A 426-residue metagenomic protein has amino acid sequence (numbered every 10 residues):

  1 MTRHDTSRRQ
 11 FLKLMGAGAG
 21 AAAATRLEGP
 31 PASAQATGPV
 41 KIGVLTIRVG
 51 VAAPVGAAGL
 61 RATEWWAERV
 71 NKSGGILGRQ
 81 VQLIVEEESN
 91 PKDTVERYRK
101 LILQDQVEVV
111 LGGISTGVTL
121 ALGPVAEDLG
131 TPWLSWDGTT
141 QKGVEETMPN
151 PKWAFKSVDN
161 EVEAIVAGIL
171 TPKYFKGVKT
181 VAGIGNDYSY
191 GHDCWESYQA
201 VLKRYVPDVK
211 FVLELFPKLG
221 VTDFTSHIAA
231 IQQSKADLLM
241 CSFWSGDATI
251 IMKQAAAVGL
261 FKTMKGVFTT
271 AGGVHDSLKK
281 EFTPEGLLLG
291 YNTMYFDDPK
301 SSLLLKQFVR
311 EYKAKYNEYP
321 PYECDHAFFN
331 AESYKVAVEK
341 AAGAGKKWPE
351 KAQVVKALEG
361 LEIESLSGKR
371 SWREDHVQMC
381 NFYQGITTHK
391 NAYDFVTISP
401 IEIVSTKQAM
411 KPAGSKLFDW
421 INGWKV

Functional and structural regions predicted by a protein language model:
M1-A19: N-terminal secretory signal peptides and thylakoid transit peptides that target proteins across membranes
R26-R48: C-terminal segment of N-terminal export signals and the immediately downstream linker at the start of the mature
G43-A62, E86-K92, I114-S115, I184-D193 (+2 more regions): Extracytoplasmic "Venus flytrap"
P54-R61, G74-E145, P217-F224, T249: Beta-alpha junction/loop-to-helix N-cap segments that form part of ligand/metal-binding clefts
V107-E214, K265-L289: Extracytoplasmic ligand/sensor domains, especially the bilobed periplasmic-binding protein
T116-E127, D223, A229, A236-V258 (+2 more regions): Hydrophobic alpha-helical
T140, A255-F328, K340-G345, T387 (+1 more regions): Extracellular/periplasmic periplasmic-binding protein-like sensory domains
A314-P321, K335-E402: Segments of small-molecule ligand-sensing domains
